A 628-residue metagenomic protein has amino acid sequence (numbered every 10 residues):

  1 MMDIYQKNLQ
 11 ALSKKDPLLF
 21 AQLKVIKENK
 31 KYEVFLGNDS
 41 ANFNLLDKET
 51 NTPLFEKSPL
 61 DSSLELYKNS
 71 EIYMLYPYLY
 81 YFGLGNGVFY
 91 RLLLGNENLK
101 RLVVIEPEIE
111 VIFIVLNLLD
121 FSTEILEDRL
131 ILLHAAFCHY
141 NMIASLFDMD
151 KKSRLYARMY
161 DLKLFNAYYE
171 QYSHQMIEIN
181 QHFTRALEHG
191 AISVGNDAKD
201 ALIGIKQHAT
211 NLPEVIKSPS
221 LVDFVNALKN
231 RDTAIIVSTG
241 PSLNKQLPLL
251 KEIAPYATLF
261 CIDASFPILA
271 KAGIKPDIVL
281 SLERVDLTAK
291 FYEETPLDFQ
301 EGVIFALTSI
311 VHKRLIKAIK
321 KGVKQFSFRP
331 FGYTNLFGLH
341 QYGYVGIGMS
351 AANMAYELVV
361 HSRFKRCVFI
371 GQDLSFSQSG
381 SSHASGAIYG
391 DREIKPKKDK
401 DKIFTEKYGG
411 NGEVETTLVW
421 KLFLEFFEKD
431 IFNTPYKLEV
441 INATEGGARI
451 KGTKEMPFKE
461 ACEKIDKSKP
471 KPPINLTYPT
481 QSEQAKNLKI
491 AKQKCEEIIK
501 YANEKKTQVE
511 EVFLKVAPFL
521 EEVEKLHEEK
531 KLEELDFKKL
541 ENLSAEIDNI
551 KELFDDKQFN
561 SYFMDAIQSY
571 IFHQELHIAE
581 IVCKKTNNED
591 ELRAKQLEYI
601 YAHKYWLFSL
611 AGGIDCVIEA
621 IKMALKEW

Functional and structural regions predicted by a protein language model:
M1-A234, P241-T258, P267-K271, I278 (+4 more regions): N-terminal donor/sugar-recognition subdomains of glycan-related enzymes, prototypically the membrane-proximal stem
A157-Y160, L164, K313-L374: Active-site/ligand-binding-proximal alpha/beta "capping" segment
S238, I262, L282, A306-T308 (+2 more regions): Generic beta-strand/beta-sheet core signal
L259-S265, F305, A352-A355, G371: Extended, hydrophobic alpha-helical segments in both membrane/secreted and soluble proteins
S265-F266, G273-E283, V359-S385: Glycine-rich phosphate/pyrophosphate-binding loops and their adjacent beta-strand/loop elements at enzyme active sites
Q325-Y333, S385, Y389-P396: Flexible glycine/proline-rich, aromatic-decorated loop/lid segments
G332-T334, K402, G410, V414: Conserved thiamine diphosphate
I394-G410: Short, flexible loop segments at boundaries between secondary-structure elements
